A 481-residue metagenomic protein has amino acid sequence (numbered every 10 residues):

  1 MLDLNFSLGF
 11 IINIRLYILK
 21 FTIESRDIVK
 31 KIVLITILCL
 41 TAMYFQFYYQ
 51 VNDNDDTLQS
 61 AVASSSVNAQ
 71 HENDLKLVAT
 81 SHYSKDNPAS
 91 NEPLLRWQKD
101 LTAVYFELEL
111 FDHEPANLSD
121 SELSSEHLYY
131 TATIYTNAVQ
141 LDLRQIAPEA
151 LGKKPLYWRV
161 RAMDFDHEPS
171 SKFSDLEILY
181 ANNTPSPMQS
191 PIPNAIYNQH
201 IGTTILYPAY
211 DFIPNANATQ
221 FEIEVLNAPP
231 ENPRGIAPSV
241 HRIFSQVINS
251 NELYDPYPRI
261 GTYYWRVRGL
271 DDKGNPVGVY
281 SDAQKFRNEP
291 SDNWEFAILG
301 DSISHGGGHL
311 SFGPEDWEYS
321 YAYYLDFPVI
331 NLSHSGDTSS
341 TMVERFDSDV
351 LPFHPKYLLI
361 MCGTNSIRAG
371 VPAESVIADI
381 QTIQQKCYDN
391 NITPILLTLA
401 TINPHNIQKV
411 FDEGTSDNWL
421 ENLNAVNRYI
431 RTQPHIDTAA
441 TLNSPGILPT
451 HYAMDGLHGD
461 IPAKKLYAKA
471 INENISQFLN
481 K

Functional and structural regions predicted by a protein language model:
V51-L94, Y180-P208: Short, compositionally biased P/S/T/A/G/V-rich stretches that sit at domain boundaries
E92-L101, L206-N217: Conserved aromatic anchor
L110-L151, V225-P258: Recognizes extended acidic, P/S/T-rich segments that occur within or adjacent to Ig-like beta-sandwich modules
F165-P185, D272-N288: Extracellular fibronectin type III
D272-S335, R345-H354: Serine-esterase "nucleophile elbow" of acetyl-processing enzymes
H309, N403-K481: Catalytic His-Asp segment of secreted/periplasmic serine-dependent ester chemistry enzymes
S311-F312, S340-D379, A400-P404: Oxyanion-hole/transition-state-stabilizing segment in secreted/luminal serine hydrolases and related acyltransferases
